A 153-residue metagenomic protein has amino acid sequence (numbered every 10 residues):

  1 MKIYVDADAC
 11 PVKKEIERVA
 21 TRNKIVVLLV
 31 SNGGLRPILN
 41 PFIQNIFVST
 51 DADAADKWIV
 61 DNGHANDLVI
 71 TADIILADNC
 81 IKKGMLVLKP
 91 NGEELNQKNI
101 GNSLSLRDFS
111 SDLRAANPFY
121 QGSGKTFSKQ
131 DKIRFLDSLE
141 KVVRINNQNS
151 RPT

Functional and structural regions predicted by a protein language model:
K2-T153: Nuclease catalytic cores that cleave nucleic-acid phosphodiester bonds, predominantly acidic two-metal-ion
